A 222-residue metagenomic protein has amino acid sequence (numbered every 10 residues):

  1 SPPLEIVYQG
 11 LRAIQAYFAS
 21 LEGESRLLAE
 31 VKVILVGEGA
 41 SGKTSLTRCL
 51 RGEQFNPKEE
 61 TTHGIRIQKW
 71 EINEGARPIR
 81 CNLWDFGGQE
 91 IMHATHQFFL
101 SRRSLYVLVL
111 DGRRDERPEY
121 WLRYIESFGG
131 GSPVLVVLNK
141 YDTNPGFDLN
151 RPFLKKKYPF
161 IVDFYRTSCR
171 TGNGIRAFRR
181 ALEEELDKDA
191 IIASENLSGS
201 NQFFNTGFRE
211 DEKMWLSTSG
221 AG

Functional and structural regions predicted by a protein language model:
P2-V33, G39, H63-K69: The feature captures the LRR N-terminal capping module
P3-A19, P133-L135, D142-G199: Canonical P-loop GTPase G-domain recognition
V31-G52: Glycine-rich phosphate-binding P-loop
I34, N82, L135-V136: A structural signal for isolated positions on well-ordered beta-strands in alpha/beta enzyme cores
G39, K188-G222: Winged-helix-like regulatory helical subdomains adjacent to P-loop NTPase cores
G52-P78, Q89-H93, E116-R117: Switch I (effector-binding) loop of TRAFAC-class P-loop GTPase G-domains
N73-G75, A94-D163: Conserved C-terminal guanine-recognition region of P-loop GTPase G domains, centered on the G4
R80-F86: Active-site-proximal beta-strand elements of phosphoester/diester hydrolases
